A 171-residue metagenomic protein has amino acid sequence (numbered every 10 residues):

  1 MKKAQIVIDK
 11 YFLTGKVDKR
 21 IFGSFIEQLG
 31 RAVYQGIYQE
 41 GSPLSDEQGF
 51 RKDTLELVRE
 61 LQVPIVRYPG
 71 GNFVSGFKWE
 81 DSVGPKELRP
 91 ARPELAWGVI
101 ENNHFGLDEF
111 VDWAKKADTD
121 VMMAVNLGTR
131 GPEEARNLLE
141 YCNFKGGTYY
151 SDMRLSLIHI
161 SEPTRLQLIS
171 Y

Functional and structural regions predicted by a protein language model:
K2-T14: N-terminal module-boundary/linker segments of secreted carbohydrate-active enzymes
Y11, A124-G128: Short strand-loop junctions, especially beta-strand C-caps/beta-turns that link beta-sheets to coils or alpha-helices
L13-G15, E56-L57, D112-W113, L157 (+1 more regions): Surface-exposed acidic, glycine-flexible loop patches that form ligand/cofactor-binding and adhesion interfaces
K19-V125: Active-site-adjacent substrate/metal-binding segments within catalytic domains of carbohydrate-active enzymes
L61-G70, T129-G146: Carboxylate/His-rich catalytic cores and anion/metal-binding grooves
W97-V99, F144-T148: Conserved helix-loop functional segments at active or binding sites
G146-S161: Short mixed-charge
I158-Y171: Single conserved hydrophobic/aromatic residue that forms the stacking wall/gate of nucleotide- or nucleobase-binding
